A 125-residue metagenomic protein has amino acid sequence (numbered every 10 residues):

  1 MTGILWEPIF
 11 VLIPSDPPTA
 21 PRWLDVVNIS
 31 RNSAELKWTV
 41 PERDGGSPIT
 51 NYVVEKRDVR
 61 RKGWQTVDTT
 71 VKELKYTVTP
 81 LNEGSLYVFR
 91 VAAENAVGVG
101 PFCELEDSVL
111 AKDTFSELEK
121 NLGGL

Functional and structural regions predicted by a protein language model:
M1-L125: Extracellular low-complexity, O-glycosylation-prone stalks/linkers
